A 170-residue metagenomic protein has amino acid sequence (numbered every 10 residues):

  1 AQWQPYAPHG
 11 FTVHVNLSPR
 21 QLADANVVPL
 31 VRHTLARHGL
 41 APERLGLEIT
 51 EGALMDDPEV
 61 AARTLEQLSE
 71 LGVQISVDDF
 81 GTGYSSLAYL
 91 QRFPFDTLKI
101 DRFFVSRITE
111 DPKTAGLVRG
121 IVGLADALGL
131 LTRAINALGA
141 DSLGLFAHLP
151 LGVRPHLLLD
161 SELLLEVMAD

Functional and structural regions predicted by a protein language model:
A1-Y6, V122: Alpha-helical scaffold within the catalytic cores of cyclic-nucleotide enzymes
P5-F11, G39: Catalytic core regions of nucleotide second-messenger enzymes
P19: Conserved protein-kinase N-lobe ATP-binding Lys motif
P29-I108, P112, V122-A140, A147: The catalytic core of metal-dependent phosphodiesterases that act on cyclic dinucleotides
L117: Conserved N-terminal phosphate-binding loop of PLP-dependent enzymes in the Aspartate aminotransferase
A134-D170: N-terminal low-complexity segments that are often proline-rich with Ser/Thr-Pro
